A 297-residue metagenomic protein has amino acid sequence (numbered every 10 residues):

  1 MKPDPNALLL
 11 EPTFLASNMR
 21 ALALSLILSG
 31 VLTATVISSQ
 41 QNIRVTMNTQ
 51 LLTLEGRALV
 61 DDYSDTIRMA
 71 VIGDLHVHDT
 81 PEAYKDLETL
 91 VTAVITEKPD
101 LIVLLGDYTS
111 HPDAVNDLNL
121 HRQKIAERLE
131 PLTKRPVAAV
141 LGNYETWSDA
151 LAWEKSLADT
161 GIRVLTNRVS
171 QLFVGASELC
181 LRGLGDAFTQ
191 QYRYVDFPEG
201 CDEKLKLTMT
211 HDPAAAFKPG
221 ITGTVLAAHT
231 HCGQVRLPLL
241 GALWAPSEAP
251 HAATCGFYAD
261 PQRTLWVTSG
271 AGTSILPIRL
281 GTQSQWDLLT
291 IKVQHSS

Functional and structural regions predicted by a protein language model:
M1-D62: N-terminal membrane-anchoring alpha-helices
D4-M19, A23, G220, T273-S297: A short C-terminal boundary segment appended to hydrolase-like catalytic domains
T53-A70, I162-R163, S170-G183, D202-L205 (+2 more regions): Beta-strand-turn-beta hairpins that frame and shape the catalytic cleft of phosphate-ester-processing enzymes
V60-L165: Membrane-embedded segments
I72-V77, G106-T109, N143-Y144, R168-V169 (+4 more regions): Active-site metal-binding loops of divalent metal-dependent hydrolases
V91, K155-I162, R168, V174-F217 (+1 more regions): Binuclear metal-dependent hydrolase catalytic cores centered on His/Asp/Glu-rich metal-binding motifs
D100-L101, A138, I162-R163, L179 (+3 more regions): Short, Asp-centered acidic motifs that coordinate Mg2+ and/or phosphate in catalytic or ligand-binding sites
P213-T290: Conserved beta-sheet core of the metallophosphoesterase superfamily
